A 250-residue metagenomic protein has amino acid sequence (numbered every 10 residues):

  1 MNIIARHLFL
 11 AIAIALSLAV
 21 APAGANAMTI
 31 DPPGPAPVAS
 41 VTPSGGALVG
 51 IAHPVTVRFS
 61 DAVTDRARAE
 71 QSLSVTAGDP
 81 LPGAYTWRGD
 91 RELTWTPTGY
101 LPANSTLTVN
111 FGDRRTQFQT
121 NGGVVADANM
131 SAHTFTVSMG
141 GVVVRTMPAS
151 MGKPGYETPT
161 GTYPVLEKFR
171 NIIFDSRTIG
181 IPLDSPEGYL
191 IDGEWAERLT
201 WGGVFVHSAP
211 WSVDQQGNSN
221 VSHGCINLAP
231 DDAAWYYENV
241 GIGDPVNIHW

Functional and structural regions predicted by a protein language model:
N2-F9, A27-V124: Acidic, low-complexity Ser/Thr/Gly/Pro-rich repeat segments typical of extracellular/periplasmic and surface-exposed
A11-A19: Bacterial N-terminal signal peptides
M28-P32, F118-V142, E157-T160: Low-complexity, Pro/Ser/Thr- and charge-rich linker/hinge segments at domain boundaries
S60-A62, G78, R88-D90, T98-Y100 (+8 more regions): Solvent-exposed coil/turn segments that connect beta secondary-structure elements in extracytoplasmic/periplasmic
G122-A128, K153-T160, F169-W250: Exported/periplasmic cell-wall-interacting domains
